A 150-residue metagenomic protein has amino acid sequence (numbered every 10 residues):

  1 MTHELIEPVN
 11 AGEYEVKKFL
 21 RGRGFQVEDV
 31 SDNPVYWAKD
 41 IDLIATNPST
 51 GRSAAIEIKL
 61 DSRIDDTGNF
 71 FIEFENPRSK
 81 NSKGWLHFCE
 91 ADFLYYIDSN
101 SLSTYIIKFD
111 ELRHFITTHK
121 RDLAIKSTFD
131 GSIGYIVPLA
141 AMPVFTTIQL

Functional and structural regions predicted by a protein language model:
M1-P34, S62: Acidic-basic catalytic patches of nuclease active cores, encompassing PD-(D/E)XK and other metal-cofactor nuclease
H3, Y14, D29-V30, K59-T104: Catalytic cores of nucleic-acid endonucleases
K18, T46, N81, S99-L150: Non-catalytic C-terminal interaction segments of nucleic acid-processing enzymes
L20, L43-D66: Conserved catalytic cores of phosphodiester-cleaving nucleases, focusing on short active-site segments
P34-L43: Beta-rich nucleic-acid/ligand-interaction surfaces
Y36, P48-S49, H87: Generic structural signal for beta-strand residues in well-ordered domains
K39, R52, E90: Residues that flank catalytic or metal-binding motifs in active/ligand-binding sites
